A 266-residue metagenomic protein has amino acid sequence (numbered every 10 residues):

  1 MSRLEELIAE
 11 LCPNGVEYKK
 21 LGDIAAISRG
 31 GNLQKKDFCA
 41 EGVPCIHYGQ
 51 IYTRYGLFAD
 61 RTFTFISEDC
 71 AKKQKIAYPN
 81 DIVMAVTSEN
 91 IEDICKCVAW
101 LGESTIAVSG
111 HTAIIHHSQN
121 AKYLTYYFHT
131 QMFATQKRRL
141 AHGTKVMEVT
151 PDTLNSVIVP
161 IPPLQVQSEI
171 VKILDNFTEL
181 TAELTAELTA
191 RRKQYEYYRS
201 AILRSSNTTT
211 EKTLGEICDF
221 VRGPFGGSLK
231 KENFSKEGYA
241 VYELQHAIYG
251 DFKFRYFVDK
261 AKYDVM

Functional and structural regions predicted by a protein language model:
I8-G31, R204-F225: Non-catalytic DNA-recognition/assembly elements of restriction-modification systems
E10, N32-L33, C70-A71, L101 (+3 more regions): Short, solvent-exposed loop/turn positions at domain surfaces that link secondary-structure elements or cap domain
G15-E17, N155-R192, E196, T209: Amphipathic alpha-helical segments
V16-L21, V43, A77, D81-V83 (+5 more regions): Short, structured motif recognition centered on aromatic/hydrophobic residues
G22-A25, Q34-S67, Y78, G215-C218 (+1 more regions): DNA target-recognition patches
H47, T62, E68-Q131, E243-Q245 (+1 more regions): A short beta-sheet element
T105-H111, H142-P162: A short glycine-rich beta-alpha junction/loop motif
T150, P163, A201, N207-T210: Structural preference for solvent-exposed beta-strand-turn elements and adjacent flexible terminal/loop segments within
